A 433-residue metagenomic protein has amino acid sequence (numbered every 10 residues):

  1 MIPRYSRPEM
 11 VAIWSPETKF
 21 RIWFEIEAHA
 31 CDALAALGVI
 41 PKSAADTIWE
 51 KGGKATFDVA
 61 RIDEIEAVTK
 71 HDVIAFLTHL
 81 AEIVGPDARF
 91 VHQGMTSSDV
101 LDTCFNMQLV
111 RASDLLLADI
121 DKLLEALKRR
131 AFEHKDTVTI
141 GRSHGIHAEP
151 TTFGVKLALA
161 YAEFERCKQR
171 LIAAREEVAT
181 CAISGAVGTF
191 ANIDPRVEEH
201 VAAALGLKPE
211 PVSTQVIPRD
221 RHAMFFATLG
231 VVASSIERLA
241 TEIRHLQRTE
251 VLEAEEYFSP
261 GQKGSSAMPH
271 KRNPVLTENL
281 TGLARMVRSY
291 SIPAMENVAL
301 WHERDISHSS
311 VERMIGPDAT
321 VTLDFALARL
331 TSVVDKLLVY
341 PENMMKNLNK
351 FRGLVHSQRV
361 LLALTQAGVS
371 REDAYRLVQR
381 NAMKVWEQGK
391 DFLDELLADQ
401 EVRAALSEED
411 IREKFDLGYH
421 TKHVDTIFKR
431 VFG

Functional and structural regions predicted by a protein language model:
M1-S184, F190, D194-H200, P209 (+3 more regions): A helix-coil-helix interface module used to build multimeric assemblies and to scaffold catalytic/cofactor sites
M1-T18, E66-V68, A75, S266-G433: Catalytic-core signal marking the mid-to-C-terminal active-site face
A30-A33, L116, I120-L123, L127-R130 (+13 more regions): Amphipathic alpha-helices that form helix-helix packing interfaces
D32-A33, Q108-I120, L229-R238, I243 (+1 more regions): Alpha-helical support elements that line or immediately flank enzyme active sites and cofactor-binding pockets
D87, R130-T137, A204-K208, L246 (+3 more regions): A short secondary-structure junction motif
V155, A223-V231, R359-A367: Short, well-ordered beta-strand elements within core beta-sheets of diverse protein domains
C167, Q215-H308, R313: Glycine-rich anion/phosphate-binding loop at the beta-strand->alpha-helix junction
H200-V216: A short, charged helix-loop
